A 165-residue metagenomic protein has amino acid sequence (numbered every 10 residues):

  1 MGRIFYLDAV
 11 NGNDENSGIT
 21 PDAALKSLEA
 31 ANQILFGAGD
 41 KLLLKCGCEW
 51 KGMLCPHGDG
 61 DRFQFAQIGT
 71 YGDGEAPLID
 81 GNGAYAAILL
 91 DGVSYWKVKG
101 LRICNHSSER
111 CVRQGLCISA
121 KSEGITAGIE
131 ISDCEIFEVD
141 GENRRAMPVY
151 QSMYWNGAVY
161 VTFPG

Functional and structural regions predicted by a protein language model:
M1, F36, D59-R62, D91 (+1 more regions): Extracellular/periplasmic catalytic domains that process cell-envelope and extracellular macromolecules
R3-F5, A23, P77: Structural signal for short hydrophobic segments within the conserved structured cores of catalytic domains across
L7-K45, E49-W50: Acidic Gly/Asp/Thr-rich repetitive segments characteristic of extracellular carbohydrate-active and adhesion proteins
L43-C46, H57-C111, E138-Q151: Right-handed parallel beta-helix/beta-spiral solenoid domain characteristic of secreted/periplasmic
I68, W96-V98, T126, E130-I131 (+1 more regions): All-beta strand scaffolds that present successive hydrophobic residues in beta-strands
A158-G165: Short, intrinsically disordered, charge-balanced linker/junction segments flanking boundaries in proteins
